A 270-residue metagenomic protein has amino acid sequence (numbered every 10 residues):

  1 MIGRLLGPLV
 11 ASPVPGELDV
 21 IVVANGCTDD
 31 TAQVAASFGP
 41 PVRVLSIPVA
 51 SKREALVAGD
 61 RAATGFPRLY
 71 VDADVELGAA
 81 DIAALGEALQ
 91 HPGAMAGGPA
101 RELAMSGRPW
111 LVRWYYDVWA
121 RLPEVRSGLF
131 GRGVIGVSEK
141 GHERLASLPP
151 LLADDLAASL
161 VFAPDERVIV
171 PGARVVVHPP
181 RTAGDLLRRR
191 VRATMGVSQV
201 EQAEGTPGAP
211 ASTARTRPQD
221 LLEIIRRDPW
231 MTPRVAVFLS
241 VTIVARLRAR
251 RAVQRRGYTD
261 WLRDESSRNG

Functional and structural regions predicted by a protein language model:
M1-G3, T28-S37: Acidic helix N-cap motif at the loop->helix transition within catalytic regions of sugar-transfer enzymes
M1-P13: Short, well-formed alpha-helical segments that are part of the catalytic scaffolds of diverse glycosyltransferases
P8, A24-Q33, V49: A conserved acidic beta->alpha catalytic loop
S46-A63: Glycine-rich, basic loop-to-helix element that forms the pyrophosphate-binding segment of sugar-nucleotide handling
R68: Short aromatic/hydrophobic "clamp" motif used to bind/position activated sugar donors
A79-W110: Conserved donor NDP-sugar-binding/catalytic core segment of glycosyltransferases
L89, L103-S106, L111, P149-T213: Catalytic donor/gating beta->alpha subdomain of glycosyltransferases that bind UDP-sugars
P179-P180, R188-G270: Terminal low-complexity segments of carbohydrate-biosynthetic enzymes
